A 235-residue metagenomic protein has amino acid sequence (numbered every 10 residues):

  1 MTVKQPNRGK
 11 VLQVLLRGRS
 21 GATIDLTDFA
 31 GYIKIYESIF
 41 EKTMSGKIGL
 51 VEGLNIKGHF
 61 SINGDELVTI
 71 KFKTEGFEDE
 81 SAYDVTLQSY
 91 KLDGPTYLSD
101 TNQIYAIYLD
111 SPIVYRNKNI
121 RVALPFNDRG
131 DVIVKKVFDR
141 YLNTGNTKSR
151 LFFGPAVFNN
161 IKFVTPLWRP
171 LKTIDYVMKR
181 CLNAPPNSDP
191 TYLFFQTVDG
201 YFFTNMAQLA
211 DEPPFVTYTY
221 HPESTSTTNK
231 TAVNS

Functional and structural regions predicted by a protein language model:
M1-N119: Assembly/oligomerization scaffold segments
G9-L16, A30, E66-V68, S89-L92 (+4 more regions): Generic preference for hydrophobic/aromatic residues in regular secondary structure cores
K47-G49, L109, N119-R150, T165-F194: Amphipathic, non-transmembrane alpha-helical segments in extracytoplasmic/periplasmic proteins
E52, E66-I70, L87-L92, P125-G130 (+2 more regions): Short, low-complexity, polar/charged sequence segments that are solvent-exposed and flexible
K71-G76, D131-V137, T225-S235: Short, cationic low-complexity segments
I104, F152-S235: Short beta-strand-centered interaction patches in the first periplasmic/extracellular domains of large envelope
K118-V122, P214-T217: Short, charged, solvent-exposed linker or helix-capping segments at domain edges/interfaces that act as flexible hinges
